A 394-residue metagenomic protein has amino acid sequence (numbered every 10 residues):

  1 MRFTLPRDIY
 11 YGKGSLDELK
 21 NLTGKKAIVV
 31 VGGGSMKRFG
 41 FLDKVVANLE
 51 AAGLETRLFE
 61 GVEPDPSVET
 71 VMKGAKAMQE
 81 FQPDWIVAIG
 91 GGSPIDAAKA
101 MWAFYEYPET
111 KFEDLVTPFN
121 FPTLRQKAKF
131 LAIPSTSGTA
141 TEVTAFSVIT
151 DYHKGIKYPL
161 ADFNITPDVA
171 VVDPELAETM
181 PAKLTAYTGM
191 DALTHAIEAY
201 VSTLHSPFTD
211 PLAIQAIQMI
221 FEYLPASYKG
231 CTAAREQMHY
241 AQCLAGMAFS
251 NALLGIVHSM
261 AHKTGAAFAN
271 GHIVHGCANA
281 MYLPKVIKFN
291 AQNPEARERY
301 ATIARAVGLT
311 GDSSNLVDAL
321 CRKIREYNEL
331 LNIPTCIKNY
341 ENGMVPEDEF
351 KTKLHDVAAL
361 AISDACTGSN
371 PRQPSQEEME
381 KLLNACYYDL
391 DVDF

Functional and structural regions predicted by a protein language model:
M1-W85, I337, E341: ATP/NTP phosphate-donor binding region
E69-E175: Glycine/threonine-rich beta-strand-loop-alpha-helix active-site module that forms ligand/phosphate-binding
F146-A252: Carboxylate- and glycine-rich phosphate/diphosphate-binding segment that chelates Mg2+/Mn2+
L193-I197, M238-G246, M260, L283 (+4 more regions): Short alpha-helical scaffolding segments that buttress acidic/His motifs in well-ordered protein cores
T203-L212, A226-Q237, A252-V257, I273-G276 (+4 more regions): Flexible, glycine/charged-enriched surface loops at secondary-structure junctions
A252-R325: C-terminal catalytic subdomain
A304-F394: C-terminal charged capping/lid subdomain of soluble metabolic enzymes
